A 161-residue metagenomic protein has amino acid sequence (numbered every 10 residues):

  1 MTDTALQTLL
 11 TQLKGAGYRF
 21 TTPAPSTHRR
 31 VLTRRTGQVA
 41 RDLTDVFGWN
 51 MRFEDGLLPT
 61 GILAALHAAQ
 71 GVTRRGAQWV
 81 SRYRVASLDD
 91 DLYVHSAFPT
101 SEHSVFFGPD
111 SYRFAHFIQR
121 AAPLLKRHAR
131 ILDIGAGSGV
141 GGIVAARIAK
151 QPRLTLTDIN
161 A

Functional and structural regions predicted by a protein language model:
M1-D89: N-terminal auxiliary segments of SAM/dcSAM-dependent transferases
K14, R34, V105, L132-G139: Generic detector of intrinsically disordered, low-complexity, polar/charged segments
D45-G48, F98-E102, F106, Q151-L154: Short, Lys/Arg-enriched charge-dense amphipathic segments
W79-P123: Class I SAM-dependent transferase core
D110-A161: Conserved SAM/SAH cofactor-binding pocket of Class I
